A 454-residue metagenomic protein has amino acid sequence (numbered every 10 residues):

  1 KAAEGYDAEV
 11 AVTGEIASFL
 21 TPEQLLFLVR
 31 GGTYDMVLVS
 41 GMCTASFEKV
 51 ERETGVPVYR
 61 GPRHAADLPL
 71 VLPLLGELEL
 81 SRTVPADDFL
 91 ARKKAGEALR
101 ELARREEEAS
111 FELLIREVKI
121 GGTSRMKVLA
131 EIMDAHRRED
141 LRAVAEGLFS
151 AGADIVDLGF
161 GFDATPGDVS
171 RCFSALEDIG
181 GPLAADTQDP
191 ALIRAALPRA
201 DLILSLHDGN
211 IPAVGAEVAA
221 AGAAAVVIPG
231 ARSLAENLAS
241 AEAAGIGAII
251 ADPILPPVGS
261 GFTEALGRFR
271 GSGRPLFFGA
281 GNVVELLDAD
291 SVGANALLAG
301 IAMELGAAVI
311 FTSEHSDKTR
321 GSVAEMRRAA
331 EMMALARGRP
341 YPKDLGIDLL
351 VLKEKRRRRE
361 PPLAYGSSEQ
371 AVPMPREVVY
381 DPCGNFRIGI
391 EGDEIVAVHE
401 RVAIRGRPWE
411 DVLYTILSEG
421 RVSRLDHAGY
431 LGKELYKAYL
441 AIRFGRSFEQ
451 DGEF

Functional and structural regions predicted by a protein language model:
A2-Y6, R60, A221-L352: Catalytic alpha/beta core domains of metabolic enzymes, predominantly
G5-F47, R52-V58, A135, L183 (+2 more regions): Metallocofactor- and cofactor-centric catalytic cores in central/energy metabolism, strongly enriched
V50-G55, I115, S124, V128 (+4 more regions): Alpha-helix-loop-beta-strand connector modules within alpha/beta enzyme cores
L70-A143, R387-I390, E449-F454: N-terminal amphipathic alpha-helix/helix-capping segment at the start of soluble metabolic enzymes
T123-A143, L204-H207, G230-R232, V283-S291: Active-site mouth loops of central-metabolism enzymes
H136-L148, I193, I211, L234-N237 (+1 more regions): Short, acidic/polar
V156-T165, G181-D189, A200-A216, A223-L234 (+1 more regions): Catalytic beta/alpha-barrel core
V379-F454: Extended hydrophobic packing segments that form well-structured cores
